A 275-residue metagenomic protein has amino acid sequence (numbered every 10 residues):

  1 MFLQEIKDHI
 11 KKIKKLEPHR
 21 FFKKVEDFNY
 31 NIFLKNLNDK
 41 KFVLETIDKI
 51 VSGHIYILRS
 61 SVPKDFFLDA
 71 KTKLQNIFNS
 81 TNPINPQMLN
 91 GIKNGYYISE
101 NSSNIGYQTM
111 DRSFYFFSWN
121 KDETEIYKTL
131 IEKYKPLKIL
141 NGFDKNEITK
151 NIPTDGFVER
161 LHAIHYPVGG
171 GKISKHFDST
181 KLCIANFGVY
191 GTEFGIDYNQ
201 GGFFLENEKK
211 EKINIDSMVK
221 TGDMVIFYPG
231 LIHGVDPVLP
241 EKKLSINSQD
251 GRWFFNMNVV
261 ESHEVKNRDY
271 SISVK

Functional and structural regions predicted by a protein language model:
M1-S52: Fe(II)/2-oxoglutarate
Y56-V62: Short amphipathic
V62, K73, I98-R160: Signature of the catalytic double-stranded beta-helix
Q75-Q87: Cytochrome P450 catalytic domain signature, combining two hallmark sequence patches
P153-G170, L182: A short glycine-rich, His/Asp/Glu-containing loop-to-beta-strand
H165-V168, T180-D197, N256-V259: Short, conserved beta-strand element in jelly-roll/cupin
I173-A185, N199, K212: A short beta-loop-beta micro-motif enriched in histidine and acidic residues
D197-K275: Catalytic core of Fe(II)/2-oxoglutarate
